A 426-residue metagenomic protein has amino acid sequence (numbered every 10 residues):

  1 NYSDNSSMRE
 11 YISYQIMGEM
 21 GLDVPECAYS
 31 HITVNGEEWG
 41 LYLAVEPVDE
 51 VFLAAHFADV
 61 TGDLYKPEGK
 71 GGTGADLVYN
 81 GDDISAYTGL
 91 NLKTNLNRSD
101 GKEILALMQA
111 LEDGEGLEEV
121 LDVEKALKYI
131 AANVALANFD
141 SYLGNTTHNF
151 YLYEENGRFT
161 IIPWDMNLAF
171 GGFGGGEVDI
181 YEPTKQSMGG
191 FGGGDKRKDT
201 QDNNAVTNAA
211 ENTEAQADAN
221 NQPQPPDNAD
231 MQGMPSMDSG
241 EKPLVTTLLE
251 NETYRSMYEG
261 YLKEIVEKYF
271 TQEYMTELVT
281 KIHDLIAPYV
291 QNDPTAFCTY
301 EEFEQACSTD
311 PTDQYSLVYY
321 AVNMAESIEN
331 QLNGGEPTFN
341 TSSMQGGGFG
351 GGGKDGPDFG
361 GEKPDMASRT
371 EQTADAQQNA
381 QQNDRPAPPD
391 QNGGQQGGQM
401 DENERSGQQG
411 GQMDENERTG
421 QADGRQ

Functional and structural regions predicted by a protein language model:
N1-Y2, G18-P25, E37-L136, Y181-A219 (+2 more regions): Internal "kinase-insert"/substrate-recognition segments embedded within catalytic cores of ATP-dependent enzymes
S3-Y11, T94-K102, L121-A126, L248-S256 (+3 more regions): Soluble non-cytosolic domains of exported or imported proteins
R9, Y42-A44, L53-A58, F139 (+3 more regions): Short, solvent-exposed loop/turn and secondary-structure capping segments
V24-H31, L117-V123, S141-Y142, Y269-E277: Surface-exposed patches in mature extracellular/periplasmic domains of secreted proteins
E118-G172, A321: Active-site acidic catalytic loop and adjacent metal/ATP-binding pocket of ATP-dependent phosphoryl transfer enzymes
F173-G240, F339-Q426: Disordered, low-complexity segments in secreted/periplasmic proteins that are enriched in proline
S187-D195, D227-I282: A conserved long alpha-helix in the C-terminal portion of kinase-like catalytic domains
A287-G352: Histidine-centered catalytic/metal-binding microenvironments
